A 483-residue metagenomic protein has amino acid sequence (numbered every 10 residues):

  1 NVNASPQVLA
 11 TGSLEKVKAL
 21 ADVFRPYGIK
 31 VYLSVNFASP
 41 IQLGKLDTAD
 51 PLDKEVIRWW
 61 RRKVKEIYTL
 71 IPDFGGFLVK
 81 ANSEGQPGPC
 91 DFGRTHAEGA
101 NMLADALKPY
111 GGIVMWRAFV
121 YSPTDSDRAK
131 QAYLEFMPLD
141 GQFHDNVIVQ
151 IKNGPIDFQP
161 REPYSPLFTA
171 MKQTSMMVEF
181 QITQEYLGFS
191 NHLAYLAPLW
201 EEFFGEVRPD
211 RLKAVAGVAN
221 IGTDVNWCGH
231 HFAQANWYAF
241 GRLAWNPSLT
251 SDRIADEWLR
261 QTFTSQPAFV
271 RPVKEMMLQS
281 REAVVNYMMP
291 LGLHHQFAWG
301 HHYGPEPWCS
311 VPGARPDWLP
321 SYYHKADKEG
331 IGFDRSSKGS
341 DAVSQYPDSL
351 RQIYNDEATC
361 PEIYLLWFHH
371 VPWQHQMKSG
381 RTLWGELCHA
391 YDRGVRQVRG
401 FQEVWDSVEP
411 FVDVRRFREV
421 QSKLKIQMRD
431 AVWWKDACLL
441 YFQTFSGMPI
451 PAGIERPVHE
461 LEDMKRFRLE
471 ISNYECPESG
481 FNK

Functional and structural regions predicted by a protein language model:
N1-Q150, D224, C228-G229, Q234 (+3 more regions): Aromatic-lined carbohydrate-binding surfaces of glycoside hydrolases
G85, Y186, T264-S265: A generic structural motif
F92-G93, E162-S165, H192-Y195, V270-E275 (+1 more regions): Composition- and surface-driven signal marking solvent-exposed, interaction-prone regions in large proteins
Y121-R128, I156-F158, L187-N191, E282-N286: Short, conserved secondary-structure transition motifs
I148-V225: Aromatic-lined glycan-binding groove of carbohydrate-active enzymes
D210-K483: Catalytic domains of carbohydrate-active enzymes that cleave complex glycans
